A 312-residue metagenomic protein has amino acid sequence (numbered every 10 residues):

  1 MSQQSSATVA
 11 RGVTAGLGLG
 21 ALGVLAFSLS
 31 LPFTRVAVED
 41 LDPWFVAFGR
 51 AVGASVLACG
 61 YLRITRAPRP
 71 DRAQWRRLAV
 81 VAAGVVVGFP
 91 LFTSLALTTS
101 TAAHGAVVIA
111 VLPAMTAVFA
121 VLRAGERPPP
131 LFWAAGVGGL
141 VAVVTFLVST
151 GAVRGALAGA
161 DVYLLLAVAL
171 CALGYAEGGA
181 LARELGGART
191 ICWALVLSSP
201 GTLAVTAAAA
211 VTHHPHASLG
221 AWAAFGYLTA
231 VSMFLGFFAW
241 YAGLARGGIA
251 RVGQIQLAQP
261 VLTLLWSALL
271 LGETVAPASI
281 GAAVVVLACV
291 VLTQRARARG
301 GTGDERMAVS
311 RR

Functional and structural regions predicted by a protein language model:
M1-R50, A54, L95, V153-A180 (+3 more regions): Glycine-/small-residue-enriched transmembrane alpha-helix faces in small-molecule transporters and effluxers
S2-V9, G49-A51, V148-S149, A221-A223 (+1 more regions): C-terminal-most transmembrane helix of multi-pass membrane proteins
T14-L19, F45-G60, I64, V80 (+5 more regions): Hydrophobic alpha-helical transmembrane segments of multi-pass integral membrane proteins, especially transporters
L25-L31, C59-I109, T145, T229-G247: Specific transmembrane alpha-helical segments of multi-pass solute transporters/efflux pumps, especially DMT/EamA
A37, V46, R50, A96 (+7 more regions): Hydrophobic/aromatic residues within transmembrane alpha-helices of multi-pass small-molecule transporters
A47-G49, V86, P90, H104-V111 (+2 more regions): Helix-helix packing/entry segments at the starts of transmembrane helices
L57-R69, L112-A134, V261-I280: C-terminal transmembrane-helix exit sites in multi-pass transporters
A58, A79-V81, F119, P128-T150 (+4 more regions): Hydrophobic transmembrane alpha-helices of multi-pass small-molecule transport proteins
